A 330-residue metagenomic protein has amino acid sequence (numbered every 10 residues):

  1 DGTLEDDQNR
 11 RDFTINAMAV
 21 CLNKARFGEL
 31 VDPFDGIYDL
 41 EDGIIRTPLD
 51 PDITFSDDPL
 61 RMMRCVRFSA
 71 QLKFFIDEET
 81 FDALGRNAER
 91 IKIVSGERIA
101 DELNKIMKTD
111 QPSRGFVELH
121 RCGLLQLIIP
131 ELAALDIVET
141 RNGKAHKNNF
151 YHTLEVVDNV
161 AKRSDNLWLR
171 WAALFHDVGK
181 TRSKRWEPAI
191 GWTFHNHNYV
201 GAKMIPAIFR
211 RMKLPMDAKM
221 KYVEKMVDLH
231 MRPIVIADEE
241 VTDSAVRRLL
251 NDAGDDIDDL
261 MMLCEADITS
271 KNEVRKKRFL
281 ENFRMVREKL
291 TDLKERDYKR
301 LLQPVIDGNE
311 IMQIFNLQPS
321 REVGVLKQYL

Functional and structural regions predicted by a protein language model:
D1-L330: Catalytic cores of the polymerase beta-like nucleotidyltransferase superfamily and closely associated nucleotide
